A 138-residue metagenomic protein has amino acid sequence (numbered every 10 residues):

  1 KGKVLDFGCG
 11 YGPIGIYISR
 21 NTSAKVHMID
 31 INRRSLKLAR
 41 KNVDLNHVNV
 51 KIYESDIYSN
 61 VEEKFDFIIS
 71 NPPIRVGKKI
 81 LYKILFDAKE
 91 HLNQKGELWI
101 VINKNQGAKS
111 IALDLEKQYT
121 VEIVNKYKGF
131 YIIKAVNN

Functional and structural regions predicted by a protein language model:
K1-V61, F67-S70: Conserved SAM/SAH cofactor-binding pocket of Class I
D30-R33, I80, N103: Short beta->alpha hinge that forms the Motif I/post-I loop of the SAM-binding pocket
E62, N93, E116: Short conserved AdoMet
F67-K79: A short SAM/SAH-binding and catalytic strip from SAM-dependent methyltransferases
K83-Q94: A short glycine-rich, Lys/Arg-flanked "PGG" loop and its adjoining helix->strand segment in the class I
K95-I102: Conserved beta-strand signature within the Rossmann-like core of class I S-adenosyl-L-methionine
N103-Q118: Conserved class I S-adenosyl-L-methionine
K126-N138: Core SAM-dependent methyltransferase catalytic element
